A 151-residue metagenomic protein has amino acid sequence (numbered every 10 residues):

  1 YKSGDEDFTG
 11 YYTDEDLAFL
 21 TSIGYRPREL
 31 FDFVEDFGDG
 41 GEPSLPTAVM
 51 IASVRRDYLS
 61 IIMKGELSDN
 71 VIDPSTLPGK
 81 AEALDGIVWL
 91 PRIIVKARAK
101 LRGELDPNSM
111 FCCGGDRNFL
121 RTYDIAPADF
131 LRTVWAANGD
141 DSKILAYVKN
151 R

Functional and structural regions predicted by a protein language model:
Y1-E6, D129, N150-R151: Short intrinsically disordered, low-complexity coil segments enriched in acidic
Y1-P107: Polar/charged low-complexity regulatory segments
L20, L105-V148: Amphipathic alpha-helical packing elements
D39-M50, W135-R151: Short amphipathic alpha-helical segments at helix boundaries and their inter-helical linkers
